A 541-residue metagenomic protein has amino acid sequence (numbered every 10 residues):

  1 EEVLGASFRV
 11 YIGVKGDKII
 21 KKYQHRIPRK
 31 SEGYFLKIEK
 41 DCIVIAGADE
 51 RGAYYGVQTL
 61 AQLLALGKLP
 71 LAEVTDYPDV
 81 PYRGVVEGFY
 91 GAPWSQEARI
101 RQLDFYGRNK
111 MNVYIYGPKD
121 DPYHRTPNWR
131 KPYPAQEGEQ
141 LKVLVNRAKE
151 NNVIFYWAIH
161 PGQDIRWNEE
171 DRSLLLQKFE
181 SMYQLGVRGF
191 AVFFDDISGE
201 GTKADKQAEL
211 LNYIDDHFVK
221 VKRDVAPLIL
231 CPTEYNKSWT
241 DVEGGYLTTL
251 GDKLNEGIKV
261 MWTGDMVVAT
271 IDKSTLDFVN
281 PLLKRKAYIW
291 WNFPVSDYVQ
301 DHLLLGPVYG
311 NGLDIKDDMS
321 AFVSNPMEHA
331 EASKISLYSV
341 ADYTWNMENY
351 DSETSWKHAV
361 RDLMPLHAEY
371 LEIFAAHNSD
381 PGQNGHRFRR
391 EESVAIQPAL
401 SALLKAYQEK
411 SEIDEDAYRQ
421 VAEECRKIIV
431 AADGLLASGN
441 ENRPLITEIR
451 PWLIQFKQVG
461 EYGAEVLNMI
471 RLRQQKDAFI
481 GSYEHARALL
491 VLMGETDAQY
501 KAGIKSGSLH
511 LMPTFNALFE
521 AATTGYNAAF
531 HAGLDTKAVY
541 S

Functional and structural regions predicted by a protein language model:
E1-V80: Contiguous, structured surface segment used for ligand recognition
K18-I20, A92-Q96, T270, A332: Short, solvent-exposed loop/turn elements at domain surfaces
K30-E32, P70, P93, A98-R101 (+4 more regions): Short alpha-helical segments and helix-capping/turn motifs at coil-helix boundaries
V57-A61, I335-N346, K457-A464, D477: Short, Φ-rich (hydrophobic/aromatic) sequence segments
L60-L63, F105, H217, D362: Structured segments of extracytoplasmic/periplasmic soluble domains in secreted or envelope-associated proteins
V86-V260: Aromatic-lined carbohydrate-binding surfaces of glycoside hydrolases
F89, K178, L185-R188, I197-S355: Catalytic-core regions of glycoside hydrolase
S352-Y540: C-terminal functional modules
